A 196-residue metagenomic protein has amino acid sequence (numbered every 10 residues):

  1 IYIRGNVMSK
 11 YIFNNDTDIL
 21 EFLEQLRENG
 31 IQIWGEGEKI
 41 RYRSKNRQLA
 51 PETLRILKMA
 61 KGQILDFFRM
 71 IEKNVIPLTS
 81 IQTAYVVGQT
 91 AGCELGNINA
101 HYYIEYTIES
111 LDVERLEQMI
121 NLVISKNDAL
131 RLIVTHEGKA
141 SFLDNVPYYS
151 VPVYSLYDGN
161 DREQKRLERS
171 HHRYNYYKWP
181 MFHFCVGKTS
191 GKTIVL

Functional and structural regions predicted by a protein language model:
Y2-N74, T90-G92: Non-catalytic accessory regions
Q32-W34, P51, M59-D144, D158-L196: Acyl-group handoff/entry surfaces in thioester-processing enzymes
E38-I40, I98-I104, Y149-P152: Short amphipathic alpha-helical segments
Q48-P51, N145-P152: Short, charged/polar, Gly/Pro-enriched secondary-structure boundary elements
